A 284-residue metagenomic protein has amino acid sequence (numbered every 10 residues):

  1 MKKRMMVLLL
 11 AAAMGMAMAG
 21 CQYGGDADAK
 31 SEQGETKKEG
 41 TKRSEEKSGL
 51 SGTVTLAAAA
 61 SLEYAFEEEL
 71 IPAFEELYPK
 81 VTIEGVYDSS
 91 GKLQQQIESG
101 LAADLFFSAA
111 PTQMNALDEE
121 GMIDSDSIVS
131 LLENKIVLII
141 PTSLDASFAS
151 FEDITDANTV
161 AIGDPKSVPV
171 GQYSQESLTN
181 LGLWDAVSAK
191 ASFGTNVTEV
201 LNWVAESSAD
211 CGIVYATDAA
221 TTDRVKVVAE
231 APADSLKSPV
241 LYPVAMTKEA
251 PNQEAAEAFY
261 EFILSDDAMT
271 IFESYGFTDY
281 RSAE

Functional and structural regions predicted by a protein language model:
M1-G25: Sec-dependent N-terminal signal peptides of Gram-positive bacterial secreted proteins and lipoproteins
C21-P72, L77, G91, Q95-E98 (+4 more regions): Exported/periplasmic ABC-transporter solute-binding proteins
V54, V81-I83, I136: Conserved beta-strand core positions
D104-S108: Periplasmic-binding protein-like
M122-I123: Basic phosphate/pyrophosphate-binding loop/patch that engages nucleotide-derived ligands
S127-I136: Short, glycine-/small- and polar/acidic-enriched structural segments that line small-molecule recognition paths
